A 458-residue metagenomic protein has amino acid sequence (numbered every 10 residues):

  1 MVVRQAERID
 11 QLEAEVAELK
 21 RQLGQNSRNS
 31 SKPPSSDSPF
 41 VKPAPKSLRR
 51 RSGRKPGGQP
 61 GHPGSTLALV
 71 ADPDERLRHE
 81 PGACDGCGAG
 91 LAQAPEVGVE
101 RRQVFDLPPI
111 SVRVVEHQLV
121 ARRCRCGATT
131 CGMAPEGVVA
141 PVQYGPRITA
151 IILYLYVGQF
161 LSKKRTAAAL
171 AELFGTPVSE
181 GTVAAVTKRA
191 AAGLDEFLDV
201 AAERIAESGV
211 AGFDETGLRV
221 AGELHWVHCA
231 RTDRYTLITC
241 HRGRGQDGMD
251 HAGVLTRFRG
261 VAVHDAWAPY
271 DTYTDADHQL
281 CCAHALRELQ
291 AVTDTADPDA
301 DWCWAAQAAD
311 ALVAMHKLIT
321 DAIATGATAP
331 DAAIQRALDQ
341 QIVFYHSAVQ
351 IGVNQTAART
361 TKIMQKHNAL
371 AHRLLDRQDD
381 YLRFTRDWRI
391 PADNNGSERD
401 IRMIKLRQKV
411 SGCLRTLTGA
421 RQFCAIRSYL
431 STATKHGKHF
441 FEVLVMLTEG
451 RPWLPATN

Functional and structural regions predicted by a protein language model:
M1-Q143, F213, R219, M364: Short, flexible loop/hinge motifs at secondary-structure junctions
V3, H117-R123, A128-N458: Catalytic center-proximal scaffold of phosphoryl-transfer enzymes
